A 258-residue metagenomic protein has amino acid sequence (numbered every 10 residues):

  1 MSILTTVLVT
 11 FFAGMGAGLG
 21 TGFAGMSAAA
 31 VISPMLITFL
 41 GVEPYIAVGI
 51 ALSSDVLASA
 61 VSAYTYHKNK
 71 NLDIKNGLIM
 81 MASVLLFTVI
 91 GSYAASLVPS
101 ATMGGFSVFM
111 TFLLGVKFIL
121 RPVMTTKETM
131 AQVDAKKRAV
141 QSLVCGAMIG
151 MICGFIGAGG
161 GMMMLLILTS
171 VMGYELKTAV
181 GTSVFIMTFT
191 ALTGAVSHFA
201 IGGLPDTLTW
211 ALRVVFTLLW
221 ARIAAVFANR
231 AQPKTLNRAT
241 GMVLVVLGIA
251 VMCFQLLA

Functional and structural regions predicted by a protein language model:
M1-L19, S33-F39, P44, T65-M151 (+2 more regions): Juxtamembrane transmembrane-helix boundary motif
M1-T6, T10, S53-Y64, G159-T169 (+1 more regions): Hydrophobic, membrane-facing alpha-helical anchors
G18, V48-V56, V180-A191, L244: Transmembrane helix-bundle signature of multi-pass membrane transporters/permeases
F23-I32, G157-I167: Transmembrane helix boundary and interhelical junction motifs in multipass membrane proteins
V42-I50, K75-N76, G173-V184: Membrane-interface alpha-helices at helix entry/exit sites of multi-pass transporters
S54, T182-F199, L208-A221: A small-residue-rich subset of transmembrane alpha-helices
T126-K127, A158-M163, Y174-T178: Short, structured loop/turn "capping" segments at alpha-beta junctions
